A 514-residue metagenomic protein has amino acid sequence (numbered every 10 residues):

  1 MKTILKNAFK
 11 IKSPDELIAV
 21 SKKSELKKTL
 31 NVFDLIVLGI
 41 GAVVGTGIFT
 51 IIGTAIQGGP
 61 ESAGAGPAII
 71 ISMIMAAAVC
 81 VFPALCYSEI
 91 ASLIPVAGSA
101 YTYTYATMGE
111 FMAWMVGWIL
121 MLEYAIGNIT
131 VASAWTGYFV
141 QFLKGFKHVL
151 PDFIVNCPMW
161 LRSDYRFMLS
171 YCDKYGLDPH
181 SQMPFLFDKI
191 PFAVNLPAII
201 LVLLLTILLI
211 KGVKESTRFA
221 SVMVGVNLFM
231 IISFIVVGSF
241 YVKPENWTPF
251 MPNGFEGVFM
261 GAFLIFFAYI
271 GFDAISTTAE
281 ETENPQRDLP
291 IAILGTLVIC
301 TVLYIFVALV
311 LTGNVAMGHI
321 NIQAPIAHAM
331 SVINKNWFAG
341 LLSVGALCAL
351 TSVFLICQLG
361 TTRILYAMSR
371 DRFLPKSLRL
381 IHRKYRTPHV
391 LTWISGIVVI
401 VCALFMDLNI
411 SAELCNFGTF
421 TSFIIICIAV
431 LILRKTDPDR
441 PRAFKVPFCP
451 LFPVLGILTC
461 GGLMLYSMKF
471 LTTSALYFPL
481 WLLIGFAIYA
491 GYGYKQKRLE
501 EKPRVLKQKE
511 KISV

Functional and structural regions predicted by a protein language model:
M1-G53, Q57-I70, C80-L85, I94-A97 (+4 more regions): Membrane-interface "cap" regions at the ends of multi-pass membrane proteins
A19-K27, D34, G66-I70, V149-A198 (+3 more regions): Helix-loop-helix junctions that connect adjacent transmembrane segments in multi-pass membrane transporters
K28-G39, G109-L122, A198-L201, N253-I265 (+3 more regions): Select transmembrane alpha-helical segments in multipass membrane proteins
F49, I119-G137, L264, Y269-E283 (+4 more regions): Membrane-helix boundary/coupling elements in multi-pass transport proteins
T50-Y171, Y175-S181, T296-I299, L303 (+2 more regions): Extracellular loop-to-transmembrane helix junctions
T54-I70, L120, V131-Y138, L143 (+9 more regions): Transmembrane helix-loop boundary segments of multi-pass membrane transporters
E110-W118, P151-D152, P285-T296, F373-W393: Membrane-interface alpha-helices at helix entry/exit sites of multi-pass transporters
I190-A193, L205, P252, S377-H389 (+4 more regions): C-terminal membrane-solvent junction of multi-pass transporters and transport-like membrane proteins
